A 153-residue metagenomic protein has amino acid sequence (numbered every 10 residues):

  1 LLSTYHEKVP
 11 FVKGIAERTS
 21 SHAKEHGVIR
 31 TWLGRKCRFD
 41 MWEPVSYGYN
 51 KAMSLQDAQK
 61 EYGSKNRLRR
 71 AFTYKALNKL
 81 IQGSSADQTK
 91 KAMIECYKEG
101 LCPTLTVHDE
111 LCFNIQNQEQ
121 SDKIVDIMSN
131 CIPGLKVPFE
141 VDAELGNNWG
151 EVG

Functional and structural regions predicted by a protein language model:
L1-G153: Conserved catalytic core of nucleotide polymerization and phosphodiester-bond processing enzymes
